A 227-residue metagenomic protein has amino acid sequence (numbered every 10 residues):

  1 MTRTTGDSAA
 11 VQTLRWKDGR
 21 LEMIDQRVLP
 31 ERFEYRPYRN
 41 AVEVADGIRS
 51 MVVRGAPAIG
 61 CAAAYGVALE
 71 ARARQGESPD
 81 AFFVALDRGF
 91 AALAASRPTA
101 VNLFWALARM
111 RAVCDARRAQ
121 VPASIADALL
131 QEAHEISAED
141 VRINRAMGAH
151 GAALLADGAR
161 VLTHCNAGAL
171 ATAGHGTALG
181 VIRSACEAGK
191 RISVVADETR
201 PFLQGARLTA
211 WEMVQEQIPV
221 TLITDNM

Functional and structural regions predicted by a protein language model:
M1-L14: Polybasic, low-complexity association/targeting segments
Q12-Q120: Long amphipathic alpha-helical segments
A63-A71, L107-M110, G151, A178-A185 (+1 more regions): Buried hydrophobic packing segments
Y65, A167-A169, E198-L203, N226-M227: Acidic, glycine-rich active-site loops and adjacent beta-strand->loop/helix elements that engage anionic groups
L103-W105, V161-H164, V194-D197, V220-D225: General beta-strand structural signal in soluble alpha/beta enzymes
L129-T177: Active-site pocket-lining segments that scaffold enzyme catalytic pockets across diverse folds
A173-L222: Glycine-rich phosphate/diphosphate-binding loop of Rossmann-like nucleotide-binding domains
